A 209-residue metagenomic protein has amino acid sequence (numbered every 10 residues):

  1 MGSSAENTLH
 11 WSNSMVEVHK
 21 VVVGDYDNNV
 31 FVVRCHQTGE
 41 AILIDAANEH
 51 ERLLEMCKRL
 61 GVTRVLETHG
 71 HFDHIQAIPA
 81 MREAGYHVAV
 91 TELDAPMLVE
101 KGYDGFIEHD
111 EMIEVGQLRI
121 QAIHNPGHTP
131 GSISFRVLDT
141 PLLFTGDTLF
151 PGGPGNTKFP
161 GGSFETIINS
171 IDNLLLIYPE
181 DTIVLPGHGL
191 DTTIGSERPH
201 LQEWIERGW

Functional and structural regions predicted by a protein language model:
L9-L60, S134-G146: Conserved beta-strand hairpin/beta-sheet module of binuclear metal-dependent hydrolase folds, prominently
S14-V16, G116-Q121, G131: Short beta-strand or tight-loop elements that sit immediately N-terminal to catalytic metal-binding acidic residues
V23-V32, H36-T38, G102, G153 (+1 more regions): Active-site-proximal loop/helix segment associated with metal-binding centers of metalloenzymes
C35, L93, Y103-G105, D110-I113 (+4 more regions): Conserved catalytic scaffold of divalent metal-dependent phosphoesterases
A41, N48-Q121, P199-R207: Active-site HxH/HxHxD metal-binding segment of metal-dependent hydrolases
I44, A89-E92, F144-T145, P186: Hydrophobic residues in well-ordered beta-strands that form the structural core
V65-I75, I123-S132, L185-D191: Histidine-centered catalytic micro-motifs
T129-W209: Metallo-beta-lactamase
